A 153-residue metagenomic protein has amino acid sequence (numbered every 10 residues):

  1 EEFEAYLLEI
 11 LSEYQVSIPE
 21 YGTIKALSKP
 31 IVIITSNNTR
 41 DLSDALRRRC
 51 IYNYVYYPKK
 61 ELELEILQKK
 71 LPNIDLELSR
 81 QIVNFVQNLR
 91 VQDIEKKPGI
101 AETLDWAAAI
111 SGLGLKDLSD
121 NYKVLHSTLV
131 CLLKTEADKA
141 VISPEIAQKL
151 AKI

Functional and structural regions predicted by a protein language model:
E1-I153: C-terminal regulatory/interaction module of P-loop NTP-utilizing enzymes
